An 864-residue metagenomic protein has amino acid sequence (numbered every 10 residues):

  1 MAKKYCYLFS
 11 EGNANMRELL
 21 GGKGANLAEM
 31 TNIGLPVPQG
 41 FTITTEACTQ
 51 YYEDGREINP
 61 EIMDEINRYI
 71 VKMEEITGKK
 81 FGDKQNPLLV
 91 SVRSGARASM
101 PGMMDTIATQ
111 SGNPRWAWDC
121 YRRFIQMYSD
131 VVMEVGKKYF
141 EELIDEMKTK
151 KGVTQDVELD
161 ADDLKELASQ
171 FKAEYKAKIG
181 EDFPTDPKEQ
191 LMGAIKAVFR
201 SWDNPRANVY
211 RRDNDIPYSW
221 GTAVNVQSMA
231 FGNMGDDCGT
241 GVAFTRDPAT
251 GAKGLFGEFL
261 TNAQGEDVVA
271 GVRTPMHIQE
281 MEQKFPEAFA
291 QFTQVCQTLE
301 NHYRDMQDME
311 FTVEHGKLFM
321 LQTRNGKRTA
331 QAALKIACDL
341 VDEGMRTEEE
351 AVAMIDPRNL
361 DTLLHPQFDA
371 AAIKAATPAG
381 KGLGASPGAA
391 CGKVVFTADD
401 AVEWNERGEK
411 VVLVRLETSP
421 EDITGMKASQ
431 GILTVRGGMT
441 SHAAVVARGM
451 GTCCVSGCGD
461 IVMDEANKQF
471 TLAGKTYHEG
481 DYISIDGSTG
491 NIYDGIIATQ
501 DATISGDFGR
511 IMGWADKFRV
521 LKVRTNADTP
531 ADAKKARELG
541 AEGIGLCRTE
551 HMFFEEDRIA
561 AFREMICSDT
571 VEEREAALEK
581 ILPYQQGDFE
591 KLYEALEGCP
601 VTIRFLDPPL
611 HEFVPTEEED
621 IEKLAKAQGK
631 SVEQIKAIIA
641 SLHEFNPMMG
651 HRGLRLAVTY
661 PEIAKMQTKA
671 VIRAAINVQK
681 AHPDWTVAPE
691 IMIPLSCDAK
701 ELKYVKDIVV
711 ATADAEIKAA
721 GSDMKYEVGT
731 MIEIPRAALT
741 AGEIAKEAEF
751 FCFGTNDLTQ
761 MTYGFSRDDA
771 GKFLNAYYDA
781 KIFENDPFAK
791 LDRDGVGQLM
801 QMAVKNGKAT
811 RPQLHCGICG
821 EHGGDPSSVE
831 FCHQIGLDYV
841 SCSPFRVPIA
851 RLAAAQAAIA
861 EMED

Functional and structural regions predicted by a protein language model:
M1-A375, E403, E409-V412, S419-T424 (+11 more regions): Nucleotide/phosphate-binding sheet-loop regions of phosphoryl- and nucleotidyl-transfer enzymes
N13, A96, S228-N233, A398 (+6 more regions): Short, flexible loop/turn elements at secondary-structure junctions
F41, V435-G437, S456-G459, C547 (+2 more regions): Short beta->alpha connector loops at strand-helix junctions that form conserved, small/polar/Pro-enriched
I195, L364-V395, R510-T525, D532-K535: Flexible inter-domain linker/hinge segments
G316-F319, L416-K427, G431-L433, M439-V445 (+7 more regions): Glycine-rich phosphate/ribose-binding loops and adjacent secondary-structure elements that form binding surfaces
K381-E421, L472-R510: Extended, non-globular alpha-helical segments
I504, W514-D864: Conserved alpha/beta-domain cores
